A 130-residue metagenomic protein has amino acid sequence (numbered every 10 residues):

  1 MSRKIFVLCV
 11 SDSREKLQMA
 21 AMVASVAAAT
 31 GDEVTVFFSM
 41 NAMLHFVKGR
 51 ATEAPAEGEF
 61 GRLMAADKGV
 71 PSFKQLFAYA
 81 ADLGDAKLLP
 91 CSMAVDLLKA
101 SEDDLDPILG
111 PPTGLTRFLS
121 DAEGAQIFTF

Functional and structural regions predicted by a protein language model:
S2-F6: Extreme N-terminal starter segment of soluble prokaryotic enzymes
V7-L17, F46: Short, glycine-rich nucleotide/cofactor-binding loops
Q18-T30, V36: Histidine-anchored nucleotide/phosphate-binding helix
V34-M40, L89-S92: Short internal beta-strands
A42-P55: N-terminal beta-loop-helix "entrance" segment that forms/cooperates in small-molecule cofactor or anionic ligand
A54-G84: A glycine-rich helix N-cap at a beta->alpha junction
A78-D82, K87-A100, D106-L109: Ligand-binding beta-strand-loop-alpha-helix segment within the catalytic cores of soluble metabolic enzymes
L119-S120, Q126-F130: Glycine-rich, aromatic-bearing surface loops/beta-hairpins
